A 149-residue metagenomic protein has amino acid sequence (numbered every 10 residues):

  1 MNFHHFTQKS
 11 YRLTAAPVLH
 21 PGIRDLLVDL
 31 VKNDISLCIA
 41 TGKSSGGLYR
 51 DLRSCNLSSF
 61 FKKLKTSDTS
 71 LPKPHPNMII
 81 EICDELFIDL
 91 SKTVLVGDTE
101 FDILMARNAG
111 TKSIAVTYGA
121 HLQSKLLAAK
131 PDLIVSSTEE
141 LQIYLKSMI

Functional and structural regions predicted by a protein language model:
M1-D25, N33: Metal-dependent phosphoesterase signature
A16, C38, S44-L95, E100-A109 (+1 more regions): Substrate-recognition "cap/lid" segment bordering the active-site pocket of phosphatases
V18-G22, K43, D98, Y118-H121 (+1 more regions): Short beta->alpha linker loops
R24-V31, I103-N108: Surface-exposed amphipathic alpha-helices with a cationic face
T111, K130-P131: As written
S113-A115: Short hydrophobic beta-strand element within catalytic cores of glycosyltransferases and related nucleotide-activated
L133-S137: Short acidic-hydrophobic, aromatic-tinged amphipathic segments that line or gate anion-handling sites
I143-I149: Short amphipathic alpha-helix with an adjacent loop that forms part of the alpha/beta core around
